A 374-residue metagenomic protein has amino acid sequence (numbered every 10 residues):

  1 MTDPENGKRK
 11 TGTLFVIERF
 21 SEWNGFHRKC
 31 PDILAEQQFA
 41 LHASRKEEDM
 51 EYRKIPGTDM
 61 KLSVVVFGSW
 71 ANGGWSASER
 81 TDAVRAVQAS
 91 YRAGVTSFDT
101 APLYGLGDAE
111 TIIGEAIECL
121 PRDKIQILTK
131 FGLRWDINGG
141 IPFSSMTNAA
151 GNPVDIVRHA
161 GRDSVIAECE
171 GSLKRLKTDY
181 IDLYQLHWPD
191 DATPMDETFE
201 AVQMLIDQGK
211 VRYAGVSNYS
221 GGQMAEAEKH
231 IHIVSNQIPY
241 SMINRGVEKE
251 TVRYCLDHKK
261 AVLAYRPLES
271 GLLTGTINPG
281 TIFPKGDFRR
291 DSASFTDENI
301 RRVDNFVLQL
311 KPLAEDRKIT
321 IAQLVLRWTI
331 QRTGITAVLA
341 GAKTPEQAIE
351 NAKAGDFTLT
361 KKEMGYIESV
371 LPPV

Functional and structural regions predicted by a protein language model:
T2-I17: Extreme N-terminal basic, low-complexity initiation segments that serve as generic localization/processing leaders
H42-Q126, W135: N-terminal binding-site loop/beta-alpha segment at the start of enzyme catalytic domains that lines or forms
Y52, D82, P189-V374: Beta/alpha (TIM)-barrel catalytic core signal, keyed to glycine-rich beta->alpha loops juxtaposed to Asp/Glu that bind
G57, A116-R122, K174-K177, I206 (+1 more regions): Acidic (Asp/Glu)-rich catalytic clusters
S78-S90, A160-R175, S220-M224: Short, acidic/polar
L173-A192: Active-site groove signature of glycoside hydrolases
